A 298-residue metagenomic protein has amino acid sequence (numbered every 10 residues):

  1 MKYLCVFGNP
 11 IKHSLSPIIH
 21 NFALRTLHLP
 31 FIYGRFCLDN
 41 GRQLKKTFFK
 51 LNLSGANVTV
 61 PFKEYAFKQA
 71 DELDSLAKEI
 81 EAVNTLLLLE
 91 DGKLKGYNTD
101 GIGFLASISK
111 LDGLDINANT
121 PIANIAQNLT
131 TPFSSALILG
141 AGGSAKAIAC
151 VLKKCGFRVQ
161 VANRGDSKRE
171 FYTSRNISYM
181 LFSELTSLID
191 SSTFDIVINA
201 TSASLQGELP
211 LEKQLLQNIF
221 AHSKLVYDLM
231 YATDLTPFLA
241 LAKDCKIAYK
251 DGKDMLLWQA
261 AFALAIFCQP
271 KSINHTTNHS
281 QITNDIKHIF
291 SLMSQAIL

Functional and structural regions predicted by a protein language model:
K2-D115: Phosphate/diphosphate ligand-binding glycine-rich loop within oxidoreductases
G8, G96-G101, I108, D112 (+3 more regions): Glycine-rich adenosine-cofactor-binding loop
P10, R164-G165, A232: Residues in the short beta-alpha loop(s) of Rossmann-like NAD(P)-binding domains
K110-S135, T186-D190, Q269-N284: Intrinsically disordered, low-complexity terminal tails and inter-domain linkers enriched for S/T/G/P/D/E
K154-R158, I247: Conserved S-adenosyl-L-methionine
F157-R175: NAD(P)-binding Rossmann-fold cofactor-contacting core
I177-K250: Rossmann-like adenosine-cofactor binding region
L225, L229-L298: Adenosine-phosphate binding glycine-rich loop
